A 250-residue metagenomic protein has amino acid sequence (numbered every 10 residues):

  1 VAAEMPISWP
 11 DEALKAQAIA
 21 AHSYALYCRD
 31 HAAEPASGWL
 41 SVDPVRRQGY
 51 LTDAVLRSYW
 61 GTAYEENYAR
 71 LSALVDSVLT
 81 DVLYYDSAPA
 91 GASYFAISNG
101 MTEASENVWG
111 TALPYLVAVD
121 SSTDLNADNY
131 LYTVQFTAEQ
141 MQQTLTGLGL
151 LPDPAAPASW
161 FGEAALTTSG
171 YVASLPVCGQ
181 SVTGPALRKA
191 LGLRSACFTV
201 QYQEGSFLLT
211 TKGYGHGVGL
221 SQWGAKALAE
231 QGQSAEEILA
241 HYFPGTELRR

Functional and structural regions predicted by a protein language model:
V1-R250: Conserved, single-site charged/polar hotspot
